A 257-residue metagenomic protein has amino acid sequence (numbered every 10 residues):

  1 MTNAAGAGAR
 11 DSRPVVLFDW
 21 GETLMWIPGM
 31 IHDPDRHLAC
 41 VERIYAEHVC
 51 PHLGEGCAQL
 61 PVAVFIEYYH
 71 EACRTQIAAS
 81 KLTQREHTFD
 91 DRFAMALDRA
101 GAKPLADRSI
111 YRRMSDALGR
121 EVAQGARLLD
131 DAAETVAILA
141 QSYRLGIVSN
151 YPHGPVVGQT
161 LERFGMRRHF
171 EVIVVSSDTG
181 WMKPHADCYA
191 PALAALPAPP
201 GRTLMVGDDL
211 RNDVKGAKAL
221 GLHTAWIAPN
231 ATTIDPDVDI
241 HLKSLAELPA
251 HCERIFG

Functional and structural regions predicted by a protein language model:
M1-W20, I27, P51, E55-G56 (+4 more regions): Asp-based, Mg2+/Mn2+-dependent phosphohydrolase catalytic module
M25-I27, A106: Short acidic/His/Gly/Ser-rich catalytic and metal-binding motifs that mark active-site loops of diverse hydrolases
P28-A39, L82-R85: Short, flexible/disordered intra-domain loops and linkers
L38-E42, A46, Y189: Amphipathic alpha-helical segments in well-structured domains
Y45-D116: A metal-dependent, Asp-based hydrolase signature
T83-D91, R108, D116-L145: Short, acidic loop-to-helix structural element flanking the phosphoryl-transfer center in phosphate-processing enzymes
A102-K103, D116-G125, Q141, N150-P152 (+3 more regions): Conserved acidic, metal-coordinating active-site core of Asp-based, Mg2+-dependent phosphoryl-transfer enzymes
L105-R127, I240-R254: Charge-rich, low-complexity terminal tails
